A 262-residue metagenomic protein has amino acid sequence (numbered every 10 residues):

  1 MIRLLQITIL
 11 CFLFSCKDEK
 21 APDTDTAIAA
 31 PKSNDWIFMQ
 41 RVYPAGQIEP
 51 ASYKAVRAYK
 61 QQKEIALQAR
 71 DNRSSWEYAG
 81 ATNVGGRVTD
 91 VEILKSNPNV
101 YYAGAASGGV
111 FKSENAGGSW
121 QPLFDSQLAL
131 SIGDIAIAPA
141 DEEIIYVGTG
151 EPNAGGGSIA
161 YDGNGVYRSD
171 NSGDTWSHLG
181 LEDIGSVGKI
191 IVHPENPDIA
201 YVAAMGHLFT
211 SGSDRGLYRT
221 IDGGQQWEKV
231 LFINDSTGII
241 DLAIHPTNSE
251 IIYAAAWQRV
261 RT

Functional and structural regions predicted by a protein language model:
M1-I7: Sec-dependent signal peptide recognition, specifically the positively charged N-region followed immediately by
L13-S15: C-terminal motif of bacterial Sec signal peptides marking the signal peptidase cleavage site
E19-T262: Beta-propeller blade termini and top-face loops
